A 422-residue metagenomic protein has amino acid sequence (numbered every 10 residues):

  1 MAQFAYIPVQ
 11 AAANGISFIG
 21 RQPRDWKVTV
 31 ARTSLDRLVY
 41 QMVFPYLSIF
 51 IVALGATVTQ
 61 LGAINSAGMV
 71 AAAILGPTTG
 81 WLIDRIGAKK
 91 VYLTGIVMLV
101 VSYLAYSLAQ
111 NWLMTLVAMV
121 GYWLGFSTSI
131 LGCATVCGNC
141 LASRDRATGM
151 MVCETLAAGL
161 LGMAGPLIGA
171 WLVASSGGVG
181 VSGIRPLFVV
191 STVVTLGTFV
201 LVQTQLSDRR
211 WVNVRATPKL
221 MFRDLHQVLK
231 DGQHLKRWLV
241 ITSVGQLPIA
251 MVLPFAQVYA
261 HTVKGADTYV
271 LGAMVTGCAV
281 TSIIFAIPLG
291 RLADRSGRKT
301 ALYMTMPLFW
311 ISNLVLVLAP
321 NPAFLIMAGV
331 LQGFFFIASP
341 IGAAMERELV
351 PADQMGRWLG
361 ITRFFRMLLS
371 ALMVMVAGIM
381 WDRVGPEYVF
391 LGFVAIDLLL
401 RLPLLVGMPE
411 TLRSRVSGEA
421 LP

Functional and structural regions predicted by a protein language model:
A2-W26, S207-V240, L421-P422: Juxtamembrane intracellular "pre-TM" segments in multi-pass secondary transporters
A11-A71, H234-V275: Helix-loop boundary and gating motifs at the non-cytosolic
S34, S102, L113-S129, T155 (+2 more regions): Hydrophobic core of transmembrane alpha-helices in multi-pass small-molecule transporters, especially MFS/SLC-type
I74-Q110, A293-K299: Conserved MFS/SLC helix-loop-helix module at the cytosolic interface between two early adjacent transmembrane helices
K90-A105, T192, T300-V315, V394: Structural signature of the two symmetry-related core transmembrane helices
V120-A157, M345: Cytoplasmic helix-loop-helix junction between adjacent transmembrane helices in 12-TM secondary transporters
M151-A170, R363-M373: Glycine-rich segments within core transmembrane alpha-helices of 12-TM secondary carriers
G169, T192-V212, L400-M408: C-terminal membrane-cytosol helix-exit motif in multi-pass small-molecule transporters
